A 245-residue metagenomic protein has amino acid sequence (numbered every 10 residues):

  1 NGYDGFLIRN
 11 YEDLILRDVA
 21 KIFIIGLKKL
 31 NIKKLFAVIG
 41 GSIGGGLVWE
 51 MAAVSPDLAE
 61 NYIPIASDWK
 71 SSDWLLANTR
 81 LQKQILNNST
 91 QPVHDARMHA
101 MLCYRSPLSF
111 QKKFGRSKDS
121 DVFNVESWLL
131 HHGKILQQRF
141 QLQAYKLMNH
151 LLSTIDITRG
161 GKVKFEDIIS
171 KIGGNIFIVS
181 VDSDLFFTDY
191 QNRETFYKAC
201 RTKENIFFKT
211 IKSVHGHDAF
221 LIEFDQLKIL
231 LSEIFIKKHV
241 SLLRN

Functional and structural regions predicted by a protein language model:
N1-D13: Glycine-rich "HGGG/HGxG" loop immediately N-terminal to the catalytic nucleophile of the alpha/beta-hydrolase
R17-F36: Conserved acidic catalytic loop of the alpha/beta-hydrolase fold
K34-D73: Conserved hydrolase catalytic core segment
D57-I135: Alpha/beta-hydrolase-fold enzymes
H131-H132, L147-I168: Active-site nucleophile elbow and catalytic-triad environment of alpha/beta-hydrolase enzymes
I172, I178-S180: Short beta-strand/loop motif that positions the catalytic acidic residue of the alpha/beta-hydrolase fold
L185-Q191: Conserved alpha/beta-hydrolase "acid-adjacent" motif
E194-N245: Catalytic active-site module of serine/aspartate enzymes centered on a nucleophile-bearing elbow/loop
